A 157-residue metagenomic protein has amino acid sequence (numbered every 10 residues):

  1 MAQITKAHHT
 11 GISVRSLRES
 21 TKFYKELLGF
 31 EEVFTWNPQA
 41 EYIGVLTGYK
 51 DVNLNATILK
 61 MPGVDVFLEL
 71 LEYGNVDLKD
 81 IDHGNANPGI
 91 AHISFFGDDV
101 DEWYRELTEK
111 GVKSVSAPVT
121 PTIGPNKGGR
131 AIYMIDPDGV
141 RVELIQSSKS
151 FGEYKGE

Functional and structural regions predicted by a protein language model:
M1-T21, W36, Y42-Y49, I90-F95 (+1 more regions): N-terminal beta-strand motif that seeds the catalytic metal site of vicinal oxygen chelate
S13-D65, P125-K127, Y133: Core segments of cupin and vicinal oxygen chelate
V14-R18, V64-D65, E72-D138: Vicinal oxygen chelate
Y24, L107-T108, K155: Short, flexible helix/strand-to-coil boundary loops that buttress conserved ligand/catalytic motifs in alpha/beta
F67, R141-L144: Short glycine-/small-residue motifs
L70-E72, Q146: Residue-level recognition of conserved beta-strand positions in structured domain cores
K79-D80, E143-I145: Aromatic/pi-system hotspot detector in well-structured domains
